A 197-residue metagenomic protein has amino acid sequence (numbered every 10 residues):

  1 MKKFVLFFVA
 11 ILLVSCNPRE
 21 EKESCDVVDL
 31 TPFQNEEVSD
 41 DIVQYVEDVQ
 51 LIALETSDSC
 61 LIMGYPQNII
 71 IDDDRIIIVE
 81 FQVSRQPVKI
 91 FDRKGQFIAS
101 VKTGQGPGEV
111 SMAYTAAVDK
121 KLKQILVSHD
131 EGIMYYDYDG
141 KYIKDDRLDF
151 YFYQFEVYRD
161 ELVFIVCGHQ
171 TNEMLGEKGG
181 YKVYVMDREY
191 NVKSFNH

Functional and structural regions predicted by a protein language model:
M1-F4: Positively charged n-region of N-terminal signal peptides that target proteins for export
V14-S15: C-terminal motif of bacterial Sec signal peptides marking the signal peptidase cleavage site
E20-L51: Blade/loop signatures of beta-propeller domains
V49-Q86: Beta-strand-rich domains and repeat architectures in extracellular enzymes and scaffolds, especially beta-propellers
E55-C60, Y65, F91, Q96-K123 (+2 more regions): Blade-loop segments of beta-propeller domains
I71-D73, V118-L122, V157-D160: Residue-level detector of Asp-centered blade-edge/turn motifs that repeat once per structural unit in beta-propeller
I90-R93, Y135, K178-Y190: Beta-propeller blade signature
S128-G180, F195: Asp-box/WD-like beta-propeller blade repeats and closely related beta-sheet repeat scaffolds
